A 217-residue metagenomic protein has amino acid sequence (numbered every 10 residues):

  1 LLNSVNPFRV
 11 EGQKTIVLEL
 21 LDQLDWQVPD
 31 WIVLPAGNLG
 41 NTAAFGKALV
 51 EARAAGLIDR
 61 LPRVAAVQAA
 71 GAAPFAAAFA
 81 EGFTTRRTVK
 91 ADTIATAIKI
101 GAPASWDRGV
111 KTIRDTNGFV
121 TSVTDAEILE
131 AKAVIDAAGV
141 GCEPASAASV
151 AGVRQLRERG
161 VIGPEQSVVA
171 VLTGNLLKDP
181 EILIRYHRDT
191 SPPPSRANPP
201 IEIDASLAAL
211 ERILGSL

Functional and structural regions predicted by a protein language model:
L1-A55, L129-I135: Active-site/ligand-binding-proximal alpha/beta "capping" segment
L1-N3, F8, E51-C142, R185-L217: Active-site/ligand-binding loops adjacent to catalytic centers
V10, N38-F45, P74-F75, S146-V153: Short glycine/serine/threonine-rich phosphate/pyrophosphate-binding segments that cradle anionic phosphate groups
G12-T15, A43-A48, P74-A80, P180-I184: Short acidic, glycine/serine/threonine-rich loops at helix termini
D22, K47-E51, K111, A151-E158: Short glycine/serine- and small hydrophobic-enriched flexible loop segments
D30-L34, D59-Q68, E165-V171: Beta-strand segments within the central parallel beta-sheet cores of soluble alpha/beta enzyme folds
D125-D179: Claisen-condensing/thiolase-fold acyl-transfer catalytic domains that form or cleave C-C bonds in fatty acid
